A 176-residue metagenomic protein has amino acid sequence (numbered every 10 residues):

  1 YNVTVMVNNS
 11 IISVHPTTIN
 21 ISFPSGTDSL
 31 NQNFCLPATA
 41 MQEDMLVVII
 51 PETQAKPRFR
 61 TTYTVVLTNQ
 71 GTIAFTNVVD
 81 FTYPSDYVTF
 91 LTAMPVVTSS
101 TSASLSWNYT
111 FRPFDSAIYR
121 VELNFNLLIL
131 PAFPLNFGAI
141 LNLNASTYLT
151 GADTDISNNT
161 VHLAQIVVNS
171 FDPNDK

Functional and structural regions predicted by a protein language model:
Y1-K176: Exported/extracytosolic protein signature
